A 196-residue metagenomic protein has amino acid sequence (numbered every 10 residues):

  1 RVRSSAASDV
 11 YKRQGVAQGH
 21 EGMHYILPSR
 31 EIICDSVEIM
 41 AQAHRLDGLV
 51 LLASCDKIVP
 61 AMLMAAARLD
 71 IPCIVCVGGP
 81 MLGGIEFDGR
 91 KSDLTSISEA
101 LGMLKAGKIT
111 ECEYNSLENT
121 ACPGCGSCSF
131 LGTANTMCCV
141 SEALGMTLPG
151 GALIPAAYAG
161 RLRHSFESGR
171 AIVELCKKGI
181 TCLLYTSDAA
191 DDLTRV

Functional and structural regions predicted by a protein language model:
R1-A7, Y11, Y185, A190-V196: Single conserved hydrophobic/aromatic residue that forms the stacking wall/gate of nucleotide- or nucleobase-binding
R1-P28: Anionic-ligand anchoring segments at beta-strand to alpha-helix junctions in alpha/beta enzyme folds, i.e., glycine
I26-L184: Active-site cavity-forming subdomains of large catalytic enzyme subunits
